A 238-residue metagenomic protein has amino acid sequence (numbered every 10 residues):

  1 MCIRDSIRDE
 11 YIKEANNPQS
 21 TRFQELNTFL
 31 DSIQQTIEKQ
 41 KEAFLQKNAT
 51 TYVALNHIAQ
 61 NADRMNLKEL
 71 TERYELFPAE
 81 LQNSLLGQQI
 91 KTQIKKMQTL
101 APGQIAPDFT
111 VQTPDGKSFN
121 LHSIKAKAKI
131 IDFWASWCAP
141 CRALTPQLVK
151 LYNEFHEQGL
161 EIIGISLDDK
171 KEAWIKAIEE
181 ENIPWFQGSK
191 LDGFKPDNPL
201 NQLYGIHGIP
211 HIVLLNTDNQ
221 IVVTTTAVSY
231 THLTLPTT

Functional and structural regions predicted by a protein language model:
M1-D5, T231-T237: Conserved small/polar residues in nucleotide/adenosyl-binding loops
R4-F119: Oxidative protein folding and maturation machinery
L121-C138: Short active-site neighborhood of thiol/selenol oxidoreductases, capturing the structured segment around
F133-K150: Conserved redox-active cysteine motifs that mediate thiol-disulfide chemistry, especially di-cysteine Cys-X(1-2)-Cys
T145-I165: Conserved helix-turn-beta segment immediately C-terminal to the redox Cys motif in thioredoxin-like folds
L160-K171, P184-F194: Thiol-based oxidoreductase modules, predominantly thioredoxin-like and allied folds used for disulfide exchange
I183, D192-L233: Thiol/disulfide oxidoreductase modules built on the thioredoxin-like
